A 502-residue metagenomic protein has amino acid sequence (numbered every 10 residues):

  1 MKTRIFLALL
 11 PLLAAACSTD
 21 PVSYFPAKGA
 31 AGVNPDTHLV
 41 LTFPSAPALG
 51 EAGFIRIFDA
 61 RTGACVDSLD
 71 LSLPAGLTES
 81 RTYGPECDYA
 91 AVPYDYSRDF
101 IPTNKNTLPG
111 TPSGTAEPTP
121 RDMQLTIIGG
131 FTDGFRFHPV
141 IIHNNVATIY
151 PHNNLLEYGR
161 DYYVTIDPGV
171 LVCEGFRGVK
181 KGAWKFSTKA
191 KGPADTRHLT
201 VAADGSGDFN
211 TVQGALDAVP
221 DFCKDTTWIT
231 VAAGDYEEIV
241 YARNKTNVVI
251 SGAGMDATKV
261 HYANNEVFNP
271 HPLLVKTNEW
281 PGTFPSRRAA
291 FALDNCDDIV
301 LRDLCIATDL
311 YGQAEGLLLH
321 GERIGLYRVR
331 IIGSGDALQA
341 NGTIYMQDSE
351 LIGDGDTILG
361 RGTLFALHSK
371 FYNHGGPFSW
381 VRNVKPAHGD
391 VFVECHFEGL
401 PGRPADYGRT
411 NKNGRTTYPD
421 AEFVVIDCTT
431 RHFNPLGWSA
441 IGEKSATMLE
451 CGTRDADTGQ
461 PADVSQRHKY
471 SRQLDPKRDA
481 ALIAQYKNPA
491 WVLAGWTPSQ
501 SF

Functional and structural regions predicted by a protein language model:
K2-A8: Sec-dependent signal peptide recognition, specifically the positively charged N-region followed immediately by
L10-L12: Short, linear, compositionally biased motifs with a strong N-terminal bias
A14-A16: C-terminal motif of bacterial Sec signal peptides marking the signal peptidase cleavage site
T19-P193: Acidic, low-complexity Ser/Thr/Gly/Pro-rich repeat segments typical of extracellular/periplasmic and surface-exposed
K189-S206, N210-F502: Sequence-level preference for short, compositionally simple segments enriched in small aliphatic or small polar residues
